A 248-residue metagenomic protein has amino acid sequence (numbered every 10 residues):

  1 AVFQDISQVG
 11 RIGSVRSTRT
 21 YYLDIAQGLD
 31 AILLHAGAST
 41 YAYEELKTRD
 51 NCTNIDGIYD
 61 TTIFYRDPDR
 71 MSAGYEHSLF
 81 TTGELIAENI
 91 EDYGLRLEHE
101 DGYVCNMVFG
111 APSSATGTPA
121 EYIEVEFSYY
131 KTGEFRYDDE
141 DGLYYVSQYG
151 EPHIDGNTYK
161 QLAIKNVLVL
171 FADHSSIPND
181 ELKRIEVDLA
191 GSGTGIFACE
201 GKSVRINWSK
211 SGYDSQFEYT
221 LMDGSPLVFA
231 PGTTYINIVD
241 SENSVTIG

Functional and structural regions predicted by a protein language model:
V2-G248: A surface/extracellular/periplasmic glyco- and lipid-processing/surface-interacting theme
